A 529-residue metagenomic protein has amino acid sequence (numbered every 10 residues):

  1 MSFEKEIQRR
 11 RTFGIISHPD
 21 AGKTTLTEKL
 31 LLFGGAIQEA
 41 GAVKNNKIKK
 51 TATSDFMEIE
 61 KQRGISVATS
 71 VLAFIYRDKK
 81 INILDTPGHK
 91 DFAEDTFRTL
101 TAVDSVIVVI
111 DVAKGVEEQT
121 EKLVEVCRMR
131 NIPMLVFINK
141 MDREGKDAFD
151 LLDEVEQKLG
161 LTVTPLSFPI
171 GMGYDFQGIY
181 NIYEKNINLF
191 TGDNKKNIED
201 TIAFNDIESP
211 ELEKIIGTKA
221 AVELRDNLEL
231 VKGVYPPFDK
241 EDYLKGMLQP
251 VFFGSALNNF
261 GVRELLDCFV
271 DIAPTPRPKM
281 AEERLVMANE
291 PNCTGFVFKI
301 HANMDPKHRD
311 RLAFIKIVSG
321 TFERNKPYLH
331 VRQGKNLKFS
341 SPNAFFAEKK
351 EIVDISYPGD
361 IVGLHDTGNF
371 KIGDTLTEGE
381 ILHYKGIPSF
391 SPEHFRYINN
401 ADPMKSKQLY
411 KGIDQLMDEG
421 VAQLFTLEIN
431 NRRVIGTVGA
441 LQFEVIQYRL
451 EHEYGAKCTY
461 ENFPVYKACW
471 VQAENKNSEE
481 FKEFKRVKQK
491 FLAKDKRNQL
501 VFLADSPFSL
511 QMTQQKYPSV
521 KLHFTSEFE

Functional and structural regions predicted by a protein language model:
M1-E529: Structural and coupling elements of P-loop NTPases
